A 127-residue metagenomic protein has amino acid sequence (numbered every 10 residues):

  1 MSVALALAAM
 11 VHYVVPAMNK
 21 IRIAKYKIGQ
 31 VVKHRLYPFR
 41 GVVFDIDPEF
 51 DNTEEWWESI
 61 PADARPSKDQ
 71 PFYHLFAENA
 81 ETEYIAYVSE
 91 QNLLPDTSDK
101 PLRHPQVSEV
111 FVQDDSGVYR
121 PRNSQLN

Functional and structural regions predicted by a protein language model:
S2-A6: Extreme N-terminal basic, low-complexity initiation segments that serve as generic localization/processing leaders
L7-I28, Y37-R40, D47-F50, S124-N127: Mixed-charge, Lys/Arg-rich low-complexity intrinsically disordered regions
V31: Positively charged, polyanion-binding regions of nucleic-acid-associated proteins
F44-D45, E54: Short, glycine/acidic-enriched capping/hinge loops at junctions between secondary-structure elements
D45-D47, A77: Residue-level signal for short segments within beta-strands and strand-turn junctions of well-structured beta-sheet
F50-S59: Short, solvent-exposed secondary-structure boundary/capping segments
R65-N127: Intrinsically disordered, low-complexity, charged/polar segments
